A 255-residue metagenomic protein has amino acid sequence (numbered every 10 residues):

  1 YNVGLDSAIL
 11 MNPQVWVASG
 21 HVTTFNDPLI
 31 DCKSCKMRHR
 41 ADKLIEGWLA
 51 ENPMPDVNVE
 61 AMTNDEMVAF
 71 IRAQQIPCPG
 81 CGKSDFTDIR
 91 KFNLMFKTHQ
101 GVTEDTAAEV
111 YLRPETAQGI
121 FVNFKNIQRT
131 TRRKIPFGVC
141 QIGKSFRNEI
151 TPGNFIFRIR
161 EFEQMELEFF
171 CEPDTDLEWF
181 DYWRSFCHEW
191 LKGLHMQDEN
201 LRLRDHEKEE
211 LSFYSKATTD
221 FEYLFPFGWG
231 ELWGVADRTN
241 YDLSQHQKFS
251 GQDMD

Functional and structural regions predicted by a protein language model:
Y1-D255: TRNA-recognition modules of translation machinery and tRNA-sensing kinases, especially anticodon-binding
